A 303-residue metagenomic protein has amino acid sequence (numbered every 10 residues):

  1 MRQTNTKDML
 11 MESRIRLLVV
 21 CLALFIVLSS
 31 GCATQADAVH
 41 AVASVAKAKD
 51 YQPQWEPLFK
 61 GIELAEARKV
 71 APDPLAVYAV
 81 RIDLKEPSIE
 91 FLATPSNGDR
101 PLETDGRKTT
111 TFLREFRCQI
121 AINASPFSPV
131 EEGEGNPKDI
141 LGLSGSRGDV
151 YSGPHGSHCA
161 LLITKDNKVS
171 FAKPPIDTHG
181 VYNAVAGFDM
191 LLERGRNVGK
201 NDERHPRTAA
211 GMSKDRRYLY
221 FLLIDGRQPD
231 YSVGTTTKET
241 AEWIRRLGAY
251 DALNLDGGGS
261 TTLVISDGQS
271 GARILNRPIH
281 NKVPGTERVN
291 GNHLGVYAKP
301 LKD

Functional and structural regions predicted by a protein language model:
T6-V19: Bacterial N-terminal signal peptides that target proteins for export
V19-S29: Bacterial N-terminal signal peptides
G31-G153, S170: Zymogen propeptides
T94-D99, P175-G180, I224-Q228: Short, solvent-exposed aromatic-acidic interface loops
Q119-N123, L161-L162, S170, G211 (+2 more regions): Structural recognition of the beta-strand scaffold that forms the well-ordered cores of secreted hydrolase catalytic
E132-H155, R196, K200-M212, Y218-Y250 (+1 more regions): Conserved, well-ordered active-site substructure
G153-V198: A substrate-binding/cap region within the structured catalytic cores of diverse enzymes
